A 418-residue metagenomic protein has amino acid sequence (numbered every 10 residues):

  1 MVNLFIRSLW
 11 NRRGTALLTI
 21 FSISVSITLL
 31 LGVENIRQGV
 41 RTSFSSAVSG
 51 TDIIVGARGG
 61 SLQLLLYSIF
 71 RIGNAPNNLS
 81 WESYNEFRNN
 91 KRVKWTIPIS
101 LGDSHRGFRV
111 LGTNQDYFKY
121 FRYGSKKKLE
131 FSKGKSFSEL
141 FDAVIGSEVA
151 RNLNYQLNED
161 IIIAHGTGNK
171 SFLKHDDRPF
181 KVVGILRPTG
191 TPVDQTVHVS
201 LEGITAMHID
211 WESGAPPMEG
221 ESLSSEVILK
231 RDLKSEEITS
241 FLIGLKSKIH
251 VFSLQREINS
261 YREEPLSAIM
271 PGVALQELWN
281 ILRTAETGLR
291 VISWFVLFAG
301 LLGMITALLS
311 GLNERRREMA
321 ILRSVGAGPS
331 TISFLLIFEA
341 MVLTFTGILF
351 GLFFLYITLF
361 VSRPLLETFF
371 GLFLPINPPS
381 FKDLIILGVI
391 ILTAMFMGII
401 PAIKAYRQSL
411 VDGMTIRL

Functional and structural regions predicted by a protein language model:
M1-G32, T42, L266, I337 (+1 more regions): N-terminal Sec/SRP start-transfer signal
L9, R323-S330, Q408, R417-L418: Short helix-to-coil transition segments within interhelical loops that connect adjacent transmembrane helices
E34-K119, K135-E139, K230, S260 (+1 more regions): Hydrophobic, regular-secondary-structure patches
I36, V40, F44, I281 (+3 more regions): Juxtamembrane alpha-helical signal-transduction segment immediately C-terminal to a transmembrane helix
S104-Q115, G124-P216: Hydrophobic secondary-structure segments that place a key small or acidic residue at a functional site
K174-P179, I185-E286: Mechanotransmission and gating elements of multispan inner-membrane complexes involved in transport and envelope
W294-I305, L309-G311, R316-R363, I385 (+2 more regions): Transmembrane alpha-helical interface segments in multi-pass membrane proteins
L349-G388, I399-D412: Short helix-loop junctions at transmembrane helix boundaries
